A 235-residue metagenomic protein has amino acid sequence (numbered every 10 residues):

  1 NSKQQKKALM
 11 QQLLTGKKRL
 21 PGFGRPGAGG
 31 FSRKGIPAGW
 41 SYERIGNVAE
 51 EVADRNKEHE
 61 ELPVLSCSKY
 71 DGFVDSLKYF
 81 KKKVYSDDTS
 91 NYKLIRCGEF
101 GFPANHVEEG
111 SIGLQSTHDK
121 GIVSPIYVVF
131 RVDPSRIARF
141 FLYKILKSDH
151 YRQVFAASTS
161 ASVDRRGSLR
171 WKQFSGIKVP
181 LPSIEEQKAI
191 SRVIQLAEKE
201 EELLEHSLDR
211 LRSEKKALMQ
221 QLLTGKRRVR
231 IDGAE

Functional and structural regions predicted by a protein language model:
N1-A28, S32-R33, P180-E235: Amphipathic alpha-helical coiled-coil/heptad-repeat segments
Q5, G39-Y42, Y127, F155 (+3 more regions): Aromatic/pi-system hotspot detector in well-structured domains
K6, S41, N91-L94, A138 (+2 more regions): Hydrophobic (often cysteine-bearing) scaffold residues that line and stabilize catalytic clefts of nucleotide/cofactor
P21, G39, G113-L114: Short, glycine/acidic-enriched capping/hinge loops at junctions between secondary-structure elements
G24-N56, I184: Non-catalytic DNA-recognition/assembly elements of restriction-modification systems
R44-L181, G233: DNA target-recognition domains and sequence-specific DNA-contacting regions of bacterial/archaeal
